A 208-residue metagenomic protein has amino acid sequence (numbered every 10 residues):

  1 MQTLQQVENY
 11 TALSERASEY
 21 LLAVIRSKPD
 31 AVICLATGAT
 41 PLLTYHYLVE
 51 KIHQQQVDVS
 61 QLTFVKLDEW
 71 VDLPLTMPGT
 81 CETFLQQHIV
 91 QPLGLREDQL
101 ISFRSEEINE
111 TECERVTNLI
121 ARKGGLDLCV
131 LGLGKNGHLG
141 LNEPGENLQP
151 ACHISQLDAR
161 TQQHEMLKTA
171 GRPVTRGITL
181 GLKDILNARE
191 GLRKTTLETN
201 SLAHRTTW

Functional and structural regions predicted by a protein language model:
M1, V57-V130: Ligand-binding beta-strand-loop-alpha-helix segment within the catalytic cores of soluble metabolic enzymes
M1-I33, E110: N-terminal glycine-/serine-/threonine-rich phosphate-binding loop
S27-H53: Glycine-rich N-terminal segment of FAD-binding domains in flavoprotein oxidoreductases, spanning the beta-loop-helix
C34-G38, K66, F103, V130-L133 (+1 more regions): Short beta-strand segments
A36, T40-T44, L119-E146: A glycine-rich beta-strand to alpha-helix segment that forms a phosphate/ribose-binding loop at ligand/cofactor sites
Y47-D58, C81-T83, P144-I154: A glycine- and small-aliphatic-rich helix-loop capping segment at beta-alpha/alpha-beta transitions that lines
N136, G140-L182: Class I SAM-dependent methyltransferase SAM-binding "motif I" and its flanking Rossmann-like core
K183, N187-W208: ATP/nucleoside-binding phosphotransfer catalytic cores, i.e., glycine-rich phosphate-binding loops
